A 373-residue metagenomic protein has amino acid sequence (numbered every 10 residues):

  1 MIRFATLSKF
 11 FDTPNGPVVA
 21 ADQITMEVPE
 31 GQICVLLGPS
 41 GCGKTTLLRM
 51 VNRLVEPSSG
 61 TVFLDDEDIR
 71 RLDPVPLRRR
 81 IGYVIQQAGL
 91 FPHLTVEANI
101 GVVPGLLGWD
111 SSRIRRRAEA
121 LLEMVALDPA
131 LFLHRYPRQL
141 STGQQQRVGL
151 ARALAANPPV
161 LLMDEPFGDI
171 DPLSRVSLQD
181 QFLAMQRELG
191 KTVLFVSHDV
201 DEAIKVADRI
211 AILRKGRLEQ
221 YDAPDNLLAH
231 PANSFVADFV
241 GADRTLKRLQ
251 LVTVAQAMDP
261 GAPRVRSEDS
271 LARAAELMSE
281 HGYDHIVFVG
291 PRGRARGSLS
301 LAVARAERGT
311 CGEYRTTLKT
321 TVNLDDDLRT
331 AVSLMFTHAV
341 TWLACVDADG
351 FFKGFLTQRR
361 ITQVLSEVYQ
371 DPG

Functional and structural regions predicted by a protein language model:
N52: Helix-to-loop junction immediately C-terminal to a conserved catalytic motif
Y136-L140, Q144: Conserved ABC ATPase signature
N157: Conserved catalytic motifs of ABC-family nucleotide-binding domains
K215-G216: Conserved ABC ATPase "signature" C-loop
Y221-D222, H230, S298, F355: ABC ATPase "signature
P263-Y283, F288-G290, R305-R308, T320-G373: The conserved cystathionine-beta-synthase
